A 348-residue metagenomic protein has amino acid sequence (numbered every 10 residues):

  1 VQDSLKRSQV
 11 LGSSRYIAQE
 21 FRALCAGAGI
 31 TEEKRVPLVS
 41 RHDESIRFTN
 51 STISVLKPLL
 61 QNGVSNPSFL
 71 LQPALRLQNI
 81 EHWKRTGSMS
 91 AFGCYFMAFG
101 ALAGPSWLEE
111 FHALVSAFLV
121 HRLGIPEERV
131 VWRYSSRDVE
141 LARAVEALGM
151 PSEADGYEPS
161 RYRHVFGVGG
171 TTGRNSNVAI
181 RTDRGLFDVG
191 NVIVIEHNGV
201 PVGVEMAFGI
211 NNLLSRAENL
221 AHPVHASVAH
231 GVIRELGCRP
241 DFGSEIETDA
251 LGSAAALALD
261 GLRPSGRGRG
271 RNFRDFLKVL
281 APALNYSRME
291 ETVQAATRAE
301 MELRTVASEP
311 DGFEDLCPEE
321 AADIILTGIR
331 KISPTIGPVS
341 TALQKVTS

Functional and structural regions predicted by a protein language model:
Q2-A256, G261-L277, L284-V293: Structured aminoacyl-transfer and RNA-binding surfaces used for tRNA recognition/handling in the translation apparatus
P264-F273, A283-V346: Extended, well-ordered alpha-helical scaffold/bundle regions in very large, multi-domain proteins
